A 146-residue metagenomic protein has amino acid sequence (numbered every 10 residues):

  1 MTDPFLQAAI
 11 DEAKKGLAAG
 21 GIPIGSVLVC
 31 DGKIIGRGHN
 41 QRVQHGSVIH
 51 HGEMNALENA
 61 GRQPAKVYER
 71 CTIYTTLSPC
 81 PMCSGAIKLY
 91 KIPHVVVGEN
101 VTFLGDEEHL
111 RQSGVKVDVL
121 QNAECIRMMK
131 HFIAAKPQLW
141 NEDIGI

Functional and structural regions predicted by a protein language model:
M1-G16, E69, P79, K88-I146: Zinc-dependent deaminase
A18-G21: A short helix-loop-beta-strand connector motif used in the catalytic cores of GNAT acetyltransferases and, in some
I24-G32: Short beta-strand scaffold segments in enzyme catalytic cores
I35-R42: Short beta->alpha transition motifs characteristic of CBS
Q44-N55: A short, polar/charged loop-to-alpha-helix boundary motif
E53-L77: Mobile, glycine- and charge-enriched loop segments and immediately flanking short secondary-structure elements within
S84: Cys/His-coordinated zinc-binding microdomains
